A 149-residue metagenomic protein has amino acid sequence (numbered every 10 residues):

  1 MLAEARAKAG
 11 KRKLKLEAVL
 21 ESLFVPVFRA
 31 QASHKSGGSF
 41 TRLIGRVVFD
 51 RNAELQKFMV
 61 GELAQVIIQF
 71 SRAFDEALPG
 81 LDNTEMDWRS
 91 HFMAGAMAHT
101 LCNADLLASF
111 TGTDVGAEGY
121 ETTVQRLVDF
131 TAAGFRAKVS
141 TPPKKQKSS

Functional and structural regions predicted by a protein language model:
M1-F40, S90: Hydrophobic alpha-helical connector segments
L2-A9, N52-L55, F74, L78: Short amphipathic alpha-helical interaction patches enriched in hydrophobic/aromatic residues with interspersed Lys/Arg
A3-K8, I44-R46, S109-D114: Short linear capping/connector segments at secondary-structure termini
A7, K11, E54, F58 (+1 more regions): Short coil/turn segments at secondary-structure junctions
K11, R46-V48, K147-S149: Amphipathic alpha-helical surface "interface" segments used for docking/oligomerization or membrane association within
A18, K35-A64, A104-S109: Amphipathic alpha-helical segments used for helix-helix packing
A18, P26-R29, A64-S149: C-terminal peripheral helix-coil segments that are non-catalytic and often amphipathic
